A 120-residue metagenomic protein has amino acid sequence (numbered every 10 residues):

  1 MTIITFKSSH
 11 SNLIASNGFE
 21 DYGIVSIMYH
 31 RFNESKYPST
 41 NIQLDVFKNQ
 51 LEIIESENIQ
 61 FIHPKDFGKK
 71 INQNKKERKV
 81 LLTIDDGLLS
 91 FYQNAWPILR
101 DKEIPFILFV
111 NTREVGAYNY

Functional and structural regions predicted by a protein language model:
M1-T5: Hydrophobic membrane-insertion alpha-helices, especially the h-region of bacterial N-terminal signal peptides
K7-S8, N58: N-terminal regions of proteins, emphasizing targeting and processing segments when present
S8-I24: Compositionally biased P/S/T/G-rich terminal and signal peptide-adjacent segments that lie outside catalytic cores
F19, G23, N33-Y120: Active-site beta->alpha N-cap acidic-glycine motif
Y29: Mature N-terminal segment immediately following signal peptide/propeptide cleavage in secreted/periplasmic
